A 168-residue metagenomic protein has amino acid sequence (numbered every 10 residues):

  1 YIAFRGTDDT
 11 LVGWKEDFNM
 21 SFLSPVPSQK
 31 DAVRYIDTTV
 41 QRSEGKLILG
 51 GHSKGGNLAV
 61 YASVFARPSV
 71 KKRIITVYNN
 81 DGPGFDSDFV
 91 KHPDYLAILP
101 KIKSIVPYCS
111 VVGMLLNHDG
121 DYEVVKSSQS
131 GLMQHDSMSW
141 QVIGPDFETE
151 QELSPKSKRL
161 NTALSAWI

Functional and structural regions predicted by a protein language model:
Y1-S21, P25-K46, A66-I168: Alpha/beta hydrolase fold serine-hydrolase catalytic domain that processes acyl esters and thioesters
G50-G55, A59: Gly/Ala-rich beta-loop-alpha elbow adjacent to hydrolase catalytic centers
Y61-F65: Active-site signature of alpha/beta-hydrolase-fold catalytic machinery across serine- and Asp/Cys-nucleophile hydrolases
